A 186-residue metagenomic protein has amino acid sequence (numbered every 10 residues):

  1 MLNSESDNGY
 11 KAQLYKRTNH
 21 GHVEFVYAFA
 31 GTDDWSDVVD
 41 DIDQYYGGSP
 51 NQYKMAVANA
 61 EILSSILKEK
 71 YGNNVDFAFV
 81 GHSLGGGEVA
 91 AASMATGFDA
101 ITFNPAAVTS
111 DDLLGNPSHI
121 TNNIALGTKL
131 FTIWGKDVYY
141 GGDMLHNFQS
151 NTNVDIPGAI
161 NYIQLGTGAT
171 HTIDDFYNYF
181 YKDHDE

Functional and structural regions predicted by a protein language model:
M1-F79, A95-T96, A106-G115: A conserved cap/lid and substrate-binding interface adjacent to the catalytic center of lipid-processing enzymes
R17-E24, M94-E186: Serine hydrolase/lipase
V80-G85, V89: Gly/Ala-rich beta-loop-alpha elbow adjacent to hydrolase catalytic centers
